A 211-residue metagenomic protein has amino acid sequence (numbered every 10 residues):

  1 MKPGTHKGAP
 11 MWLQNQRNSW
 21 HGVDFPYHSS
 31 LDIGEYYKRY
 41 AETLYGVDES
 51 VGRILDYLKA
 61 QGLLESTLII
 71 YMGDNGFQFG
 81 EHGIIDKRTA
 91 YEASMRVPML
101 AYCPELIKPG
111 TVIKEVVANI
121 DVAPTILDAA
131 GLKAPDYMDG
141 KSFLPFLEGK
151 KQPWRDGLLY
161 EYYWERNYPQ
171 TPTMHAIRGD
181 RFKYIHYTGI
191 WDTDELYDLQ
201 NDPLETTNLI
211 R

Functional and structural regions predicted by a protein language model:
M1-V117, A129-Y137, H186-D194, P203-T206: Active-site-proximal cap/lid insertion segments
N75-E81, K108, A118-A123, D128-L199 (+1 more regions): C-terminal cap/loop subdomain of S1 sulfatases and analogous C-terminal strand-loop tails that border
T207-R211: Short, intrinsically disordered, charge-balanced linker/junction segments flanking boundaries in proteins
